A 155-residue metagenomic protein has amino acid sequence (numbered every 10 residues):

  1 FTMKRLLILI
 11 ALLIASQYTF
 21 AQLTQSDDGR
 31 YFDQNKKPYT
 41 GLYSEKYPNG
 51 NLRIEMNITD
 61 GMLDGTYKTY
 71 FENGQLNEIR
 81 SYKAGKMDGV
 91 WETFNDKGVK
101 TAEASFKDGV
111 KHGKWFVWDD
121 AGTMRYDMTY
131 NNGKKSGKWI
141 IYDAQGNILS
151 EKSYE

Functional and structural regions predicted by a protein language model:
F1-T24: Bacterial Sec-dependent N-terminal signal peptides
Q17-E155: Glycine/tyrosine- and acidic-biased, solvent-exposed loop/turn segments at the edges of beta-strands
